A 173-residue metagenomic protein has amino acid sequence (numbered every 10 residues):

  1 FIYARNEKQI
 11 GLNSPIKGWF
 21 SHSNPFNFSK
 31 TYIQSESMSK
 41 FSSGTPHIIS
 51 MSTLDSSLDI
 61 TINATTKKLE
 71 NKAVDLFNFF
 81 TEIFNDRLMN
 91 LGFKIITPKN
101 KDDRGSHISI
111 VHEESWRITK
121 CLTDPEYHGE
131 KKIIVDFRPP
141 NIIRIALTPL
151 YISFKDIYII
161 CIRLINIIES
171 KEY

Functional and structural regions predicted by a protein language model:
Y3-K72, N78: Active-site C-terminal subdomain of aminotransferase-like
F20-S42, E82-D86, I96-R104, I110 (+2 more regions): PLP-dependent class I/II
S57-A64, L76, I83, R87 (+2 more regions): Change "in soluble alpha/beta enzymes" to "in soluble alpha/beta proteins
N71-Y127, P140, L147: Conserved PLP-binding catalytic core of the aspartate aminotransferase-like
C121-Y173: PLP-dependent enzyme catalytic core of the Aspartate aminotransferase-like
